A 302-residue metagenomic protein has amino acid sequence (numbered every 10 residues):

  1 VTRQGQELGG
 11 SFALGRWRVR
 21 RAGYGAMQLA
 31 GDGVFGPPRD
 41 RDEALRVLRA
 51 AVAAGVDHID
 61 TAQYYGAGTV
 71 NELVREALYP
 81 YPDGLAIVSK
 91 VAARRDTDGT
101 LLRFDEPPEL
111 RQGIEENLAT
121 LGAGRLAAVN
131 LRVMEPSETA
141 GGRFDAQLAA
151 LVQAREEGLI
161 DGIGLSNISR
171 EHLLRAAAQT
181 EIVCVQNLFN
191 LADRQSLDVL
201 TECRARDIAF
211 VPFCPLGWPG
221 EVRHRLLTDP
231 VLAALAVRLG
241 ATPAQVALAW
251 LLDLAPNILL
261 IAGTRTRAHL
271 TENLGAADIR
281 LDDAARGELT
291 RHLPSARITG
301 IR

Functional and structural regions predicted by a protein language model:
V1-A86, A150, G217-P219, I298-I301: N-terminal binding-site loop/beta-alpha segment at the start of enzyme catalytic domains that lines or forms
W17-A22, G55-H58, Y81-L85, A123-A127 (+4 more regions): Short, well-ordered coil/turn segments that N-cap beta-strands
L29-D42, T97-P108, S137-A140: Active-site mouth loops of central-metabolism enzymes
P37-A51, D105-L121, S169-L173: Short, acidic/polar
H58-Q63, V88, R125-L131, G164-L165 (+1 more regions): Short beta-strand segments at enzyme active-site cores
G84-T97: A short, structured active-site edge motif that brings together acidic residues
L118-E138: Active-site groove signature of glycoside hydrolases
M134-R302: Beta/alpha (TIM)-barrel catalytic core signal, keyed to glycine-rich beta->alpha loops juxtaposed to Asp/Glu that bind
